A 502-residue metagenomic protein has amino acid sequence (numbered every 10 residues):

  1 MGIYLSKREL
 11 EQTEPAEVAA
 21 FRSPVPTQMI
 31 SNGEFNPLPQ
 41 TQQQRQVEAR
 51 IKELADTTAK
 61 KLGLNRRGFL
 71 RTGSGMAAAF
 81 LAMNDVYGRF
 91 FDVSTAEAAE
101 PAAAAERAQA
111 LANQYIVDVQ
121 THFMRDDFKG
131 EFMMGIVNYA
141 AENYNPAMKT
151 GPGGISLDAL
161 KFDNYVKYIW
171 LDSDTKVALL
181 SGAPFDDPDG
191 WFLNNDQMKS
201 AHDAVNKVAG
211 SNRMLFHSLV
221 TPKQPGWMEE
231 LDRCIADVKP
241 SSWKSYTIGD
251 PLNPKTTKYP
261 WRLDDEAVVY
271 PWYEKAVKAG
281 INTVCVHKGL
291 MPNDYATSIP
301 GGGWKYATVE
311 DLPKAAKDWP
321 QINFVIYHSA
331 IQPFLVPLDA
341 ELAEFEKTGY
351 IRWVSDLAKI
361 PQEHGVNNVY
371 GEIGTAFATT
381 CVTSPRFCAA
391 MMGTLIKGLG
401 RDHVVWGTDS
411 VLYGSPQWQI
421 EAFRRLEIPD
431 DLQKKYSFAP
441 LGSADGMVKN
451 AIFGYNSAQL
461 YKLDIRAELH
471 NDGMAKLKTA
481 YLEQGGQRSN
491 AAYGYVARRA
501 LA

Functional and structural regions predicted by a protein language model:
M1-L64, F91: N-terminal secretory signal peptides
I3, D56-G63, N84-T121: C-terminal segment of N-terminal export signals and the immediately downstream linker at the start of the mature
G63-N84, A104, E131-F132, Y139 (+6 more regions): Mid-to-C-terminal alpha-helical segments outside catalytic/metal-binding sites
E106, K258-W406, D431-L441, G486-A500: Catalytic pocket-lining loop regions of alpha/beta-barrel enzymes, especially the amidohydrolase/enolase/GH5 lineages
V117-T121, A178-L180, L215-S218, W243-K244 (+4 more regions): Hydrophobic faces of well-ordered beta-strands that scaffold small-molecule active sites in alpha/beta enzyme cores
V119-T121, V137-D158, K167-G190, R213-L219 (+2 more regions): Divalent metal-dependent hydrolysis catalytic cores, especially in the metallo-beta-lactamase
V166-D174, N195-N212, L231-P240, K275-A279 (+3 more regions): Acidic (Asp/Glu)-rich catalytic clusters
P184-A307: Active-site gating/metal-coordination segments in enzymes
